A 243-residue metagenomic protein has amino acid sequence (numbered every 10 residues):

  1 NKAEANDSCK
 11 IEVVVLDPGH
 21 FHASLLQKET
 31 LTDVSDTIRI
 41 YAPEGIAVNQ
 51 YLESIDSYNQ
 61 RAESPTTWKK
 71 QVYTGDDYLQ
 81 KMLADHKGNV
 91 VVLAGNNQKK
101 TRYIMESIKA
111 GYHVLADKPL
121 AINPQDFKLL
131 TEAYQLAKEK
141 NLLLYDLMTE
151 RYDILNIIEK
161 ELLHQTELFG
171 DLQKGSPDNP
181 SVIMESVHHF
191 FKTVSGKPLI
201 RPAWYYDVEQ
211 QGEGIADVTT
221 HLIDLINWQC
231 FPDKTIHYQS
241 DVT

Functional and structural regions predicted by a protein language model:
A3-Y112, Q125-L144: N-terminal glycine-/serine-/threonine-rich beta1-alpha1-beta2 phosphate-ribose binding loop of Rossmann-like
I11, G95, K99, A121-I122 (+2 more regions): Conserved aromatic-histidine-acidic binding/catalytic patches
T101, M105, K128, D153-I157 (+1 more regions): A structural signal for well-ordered alpha-helical segments within the folded catalytic domains of diverse enzymes
G111, D117-P119: Short helix/strand-capping hinge loops at secondary-structure junctions that flank key functional elements
A121-P198: A contiguous active-site-proximal alpha/beta segment in oxidoreductase catalytic domains
G196-T243: Rossmann-like dinucleotide-binding domain that binds NAD(P)(H)
